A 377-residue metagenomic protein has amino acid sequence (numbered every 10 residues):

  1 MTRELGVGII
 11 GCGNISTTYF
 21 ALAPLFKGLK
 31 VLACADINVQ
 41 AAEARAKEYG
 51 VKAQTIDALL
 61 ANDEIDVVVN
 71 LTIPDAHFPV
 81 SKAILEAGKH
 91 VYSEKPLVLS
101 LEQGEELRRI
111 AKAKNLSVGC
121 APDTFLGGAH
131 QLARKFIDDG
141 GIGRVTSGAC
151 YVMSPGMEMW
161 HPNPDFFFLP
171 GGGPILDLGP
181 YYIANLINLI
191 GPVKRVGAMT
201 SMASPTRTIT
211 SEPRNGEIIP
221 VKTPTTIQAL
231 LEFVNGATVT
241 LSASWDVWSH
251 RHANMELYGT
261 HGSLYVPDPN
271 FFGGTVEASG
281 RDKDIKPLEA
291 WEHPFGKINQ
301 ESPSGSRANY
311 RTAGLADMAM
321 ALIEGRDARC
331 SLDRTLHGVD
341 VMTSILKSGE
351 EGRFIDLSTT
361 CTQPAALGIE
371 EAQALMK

Functional and structural regions predicted by a protein language model:
M1-Y49: N-terminal Rossmann-like dinucleotide-binding module
R3, L116, G143-S147, K347-K377: C-terminal capping/lid region of NAD(P)-dependent oxidoreductase domains
E4, L29-V31, I65, V145 (+1 more regions): Core-facing hydrophobic residues within beta-strands of well-ordered domains
V51-A61: Short acidic low-complexity segments
D66-V67, I73-P74, F78-F125, G140: Beta-strand-loop-alpha-helix segment that lines the small-molecule cofactor/substrate pocket of alpha/beta enzymes
T124-P220, G352: Predominantly a Rossmann-like dinucleotide-binding segment in NAD(P)-dependent oxidoreductases
P205, I209-K222, Q228, F233 (+4 more regions): C-terminal glycine/acidic-rich active-site capping loop/insertion
A237, S242-R251: Glycine-rich phosphate/pyrophosphate-binding beta-alpha loops
